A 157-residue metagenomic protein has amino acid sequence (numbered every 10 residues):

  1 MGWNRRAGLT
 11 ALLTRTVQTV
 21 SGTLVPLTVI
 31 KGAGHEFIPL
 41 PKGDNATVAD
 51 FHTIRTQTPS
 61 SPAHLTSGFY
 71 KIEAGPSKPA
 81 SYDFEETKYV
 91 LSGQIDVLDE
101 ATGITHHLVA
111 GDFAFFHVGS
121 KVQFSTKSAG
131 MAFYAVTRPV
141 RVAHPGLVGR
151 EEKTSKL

Functional and structural regions predicted by a protein language model:
G2-H64, G68, K156: A short, N-terminal "cap"/entry segment at the start of jelly-roll beta-barrel domains of the cupin/DSBH fold
F51-T56, T66-D83, H117-V118: Conserved short histidine dyad/triad with adjacent acidic residue
A63, I72-S77, Q94, V140: Short, charged/polar surface micro-motifs in flexible loops or helix N-caps
P79-A80, V97-L98, H106, F116 (+1 more regions): Short beta-strand His + acidic residue motifs that chelate non-heme Fe in jelly-roll/DSBH and cupin folds
A80-V109: A short beta-strand-loop-beta hairpin characteristic of the jelly-roll/cupin
V109-A110, V118-A143: Ligand-binding loop in jelly-roll beta-barrel domains
L147, T154: Phosphate/adenylate-binding glycine loop and adjacent helical scaffold
